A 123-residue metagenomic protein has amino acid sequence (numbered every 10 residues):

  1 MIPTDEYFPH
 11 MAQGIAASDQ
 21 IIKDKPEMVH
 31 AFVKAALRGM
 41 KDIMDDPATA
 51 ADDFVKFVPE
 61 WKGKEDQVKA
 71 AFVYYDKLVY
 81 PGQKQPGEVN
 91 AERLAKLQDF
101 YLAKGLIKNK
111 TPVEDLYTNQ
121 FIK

Functional and structural regions predicted by a protein language model:
M1-I21, K25, V29, V33 (+2 more regions): Periplasmic-binding protein-like
S18, I43, N109: Short, electropositive, low-hydrophobicity segments enriched in small/polar residues
D24-L106: Secondary-structure end/capping motifs
Q98, L102-K104, K108-K123: N-terminal hydrophobic or amphipathic helices and topogenic motifs
